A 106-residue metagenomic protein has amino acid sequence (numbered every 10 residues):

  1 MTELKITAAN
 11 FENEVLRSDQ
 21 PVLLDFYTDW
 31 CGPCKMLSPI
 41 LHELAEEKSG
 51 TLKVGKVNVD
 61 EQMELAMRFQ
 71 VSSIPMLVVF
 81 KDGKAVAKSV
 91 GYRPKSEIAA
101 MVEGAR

Functional and structural regions predicted by a protein language model:
T2, T7, Y27, K53-G55: Conserved Rossmann-like nucleotide-binding pocket used by diverse enzymes that bind dinucleotide cofactors
E3-V22: A short beta-strand-turn-helix
F11, L24, L41, N58 (+1 more regions): Residue-level signature of catalytic and energy-coupling elements of molecular machines, predominantly ATP/GTP-dependent
D19, Y27-W30, S73: Short pre-active-site segment immediately N-terminal to redox-active cysteine/selenocysteine motifs in thiol-based
D19-P21, M36-V57, E61: Conserved helix-turn-beta segment immediately C-terminal to the redox Cys motif in thioredoxin-like folds
F26-I40: Conserved redox-active cysteine motifs that mediate thiol-disulfide chemistry, especially di-cysteine Cys-X(1-2)-Cys
E64-M67: A hydrophobic alpha-helical transmembrane-helix feature that marks the membrane cores and membrane-interface segments
S73-R106: Non-catalytic, surface beta->alpha helical segment in thiol-disulfide oxidoreductase systems
